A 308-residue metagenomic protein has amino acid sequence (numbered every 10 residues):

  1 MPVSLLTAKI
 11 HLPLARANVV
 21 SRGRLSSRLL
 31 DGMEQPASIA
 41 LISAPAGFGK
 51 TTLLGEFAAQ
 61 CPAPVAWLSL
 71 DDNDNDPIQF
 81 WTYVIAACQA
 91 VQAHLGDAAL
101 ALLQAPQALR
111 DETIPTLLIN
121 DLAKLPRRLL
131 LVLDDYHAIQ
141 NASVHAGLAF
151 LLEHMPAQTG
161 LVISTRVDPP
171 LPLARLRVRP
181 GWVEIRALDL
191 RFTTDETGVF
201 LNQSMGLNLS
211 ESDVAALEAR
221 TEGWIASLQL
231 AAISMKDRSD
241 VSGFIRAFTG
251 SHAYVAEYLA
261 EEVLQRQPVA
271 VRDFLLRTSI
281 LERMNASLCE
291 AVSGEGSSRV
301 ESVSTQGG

Functional and structural regions predicted by a protein language model:
M1-D31, D97-L103, T194, V199: Conserved adenine-nucleotide phosphate-binding loops and their immediately adjacent elements
V3, F48, T52-L129, Y136-Q140: Conserved phosphate-binding/catalytic loops and adjacent sensor/switch elements of nucleotide-binding enzymes, spanning
S4, A8, R24-L25, T52-E56 (+5 more regions): Alpha-helical sensor/transducer elements of the RecA-like P-loop NTPase core
I39-A40, A138, D189: Eukaryote-biased activation of long, low-complexity terminal tails and linkers
I39-F48, L54-A58, K124, A149 (+4 more regions): C-terminal boundary/linker of central alpha/beta nucleotide-binding cores
A40, L68, L131-D134, L161: Hydrophobic positions in the central parallel beta-sheet of the AAA+
P77-I85, T194-N202, A286: An amphipathic alpha-helix signature
W81, I85, Q89, E218-S239 (+3 more regions): Short, amphipathic alpha-helical segments that act as regulatory/interfacial helices in nucleotide-processing proteins
